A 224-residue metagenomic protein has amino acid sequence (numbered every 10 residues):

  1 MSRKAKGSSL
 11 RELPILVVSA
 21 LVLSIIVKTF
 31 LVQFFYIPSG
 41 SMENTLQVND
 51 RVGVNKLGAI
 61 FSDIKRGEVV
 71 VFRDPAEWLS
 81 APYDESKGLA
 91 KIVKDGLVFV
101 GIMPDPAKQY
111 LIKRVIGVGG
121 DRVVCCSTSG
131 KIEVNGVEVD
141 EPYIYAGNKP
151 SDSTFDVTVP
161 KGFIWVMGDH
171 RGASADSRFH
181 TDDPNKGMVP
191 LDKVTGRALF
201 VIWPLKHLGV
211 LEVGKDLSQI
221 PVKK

Functional and structural regions predicted by a protein language model:
S2-L10, I26, F30, F35-Y36 (+1 more regions): Soluble "head" domains of membrane/secretory-pathway proteins
P14-F30: Hydrophobic membrane-insertion alpha-helices, especially the h-region of bacterial N-terminal signal peptides
S39: Short, conserved catalytic or interaction motifs in soluble domains
